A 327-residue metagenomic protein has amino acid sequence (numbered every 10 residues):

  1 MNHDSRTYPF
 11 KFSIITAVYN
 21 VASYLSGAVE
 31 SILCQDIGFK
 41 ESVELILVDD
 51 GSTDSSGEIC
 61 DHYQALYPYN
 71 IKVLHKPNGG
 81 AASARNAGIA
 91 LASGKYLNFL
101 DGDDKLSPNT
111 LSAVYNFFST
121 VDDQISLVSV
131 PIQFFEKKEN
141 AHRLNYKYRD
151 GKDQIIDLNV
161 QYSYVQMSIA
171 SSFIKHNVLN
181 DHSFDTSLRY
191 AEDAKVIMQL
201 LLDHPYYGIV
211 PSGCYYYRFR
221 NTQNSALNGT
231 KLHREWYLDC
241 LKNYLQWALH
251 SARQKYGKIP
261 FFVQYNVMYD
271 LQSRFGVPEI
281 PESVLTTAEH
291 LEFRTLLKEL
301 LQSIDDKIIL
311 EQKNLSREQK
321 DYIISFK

Functional and structural regions predicted by a protein language model:
M1-W247: Nucleotide-sugar donor-binding/catalytic module of glycosyltransferases that assemble extracellular/cell-envelope
S119, P205, L249, R253 (+2 more regions): Hydrophobic/aromatic-lined pockets within catalytic cores
Y216-N221, L227-Y256, I280, L285-D306: Catalytic core of nucleotide-sugar-dependent glycosyltransferases
Y256-P260, V267-K327: Terminal low-complexity segments of carbohydrate-biosynthetic enzymes
